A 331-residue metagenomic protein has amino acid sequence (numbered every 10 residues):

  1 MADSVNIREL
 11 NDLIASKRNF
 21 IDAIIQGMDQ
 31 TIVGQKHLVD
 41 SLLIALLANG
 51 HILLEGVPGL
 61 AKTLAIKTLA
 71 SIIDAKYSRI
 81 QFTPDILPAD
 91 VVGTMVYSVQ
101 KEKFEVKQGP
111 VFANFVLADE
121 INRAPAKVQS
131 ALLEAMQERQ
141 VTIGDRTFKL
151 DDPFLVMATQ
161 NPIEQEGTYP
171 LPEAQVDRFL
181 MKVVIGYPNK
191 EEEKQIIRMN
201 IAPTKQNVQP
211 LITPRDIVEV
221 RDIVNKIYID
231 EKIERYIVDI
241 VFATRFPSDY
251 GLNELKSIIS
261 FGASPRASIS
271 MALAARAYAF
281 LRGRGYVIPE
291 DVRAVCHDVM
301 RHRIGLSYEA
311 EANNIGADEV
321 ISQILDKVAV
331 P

Functional and structural regions predicted by a protein language model:
M1-A15, P247-P331: C-terminal engagement/docking regions of AAA+ P-loop ATPases
L13-R18, T31, T168, K182-E254 (+4 more regions): Conserved C-terminal "switch" segment of AAA+ ATPases
I14-L60, F242: Pre-Walker A (pre-P-loop) alpha-helix and adjacent loop at the N terminus of AAA/AAA+ ATPase modules, a conserved
L46-T83: Walker A/P-loop
V57, V91, T159: P-loop (Walker A) phosphate-binding loop of NTP-binding proteins
I86-F115: Short glycine-rich substrate-engagement loop in P-loop NTPases that contacts/grips substrate
E105-N114, I143-Q160, L171-L180: AAA+/SF3 P-loop NTPase mechanochemical coupling elements
P110-Q137, D151, E166-Q175, Y187-Q195: Conserved AAA+/SF3 P-loop NTPase catalytic/coupling segment centered on the Walker-B
